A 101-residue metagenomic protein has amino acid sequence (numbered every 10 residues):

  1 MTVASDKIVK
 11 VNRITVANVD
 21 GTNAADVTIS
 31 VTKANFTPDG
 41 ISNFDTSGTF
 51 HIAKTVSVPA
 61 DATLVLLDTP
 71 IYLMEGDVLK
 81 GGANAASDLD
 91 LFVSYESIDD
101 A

Functional and structural regions predicted by a protein language model:
M1-V9, R13, V19, K33-N35 (+2 more regions): C-terminal interaction-tip segments
S5, S30, S42, S47 (+4 more regions): Generic serine detector
N12-T49: Short, contiguous, well-ordered secondary-structure segments
N18-V19, A25-V27, A62-T69, D77 (+1 more regions): Low-complexity, flexible helical/coil segments
V27-V31, I52, V56-V58, L79 (+1 more regions): Hydrophobic beta-strand residues in large extracellular and virion-surface proteins
N35-G76: Intrinsically disordered, low-complexity Pro/Gly/Ser/Thr-rich segments with frequent PxxP/GP/PP motifs and embedded
